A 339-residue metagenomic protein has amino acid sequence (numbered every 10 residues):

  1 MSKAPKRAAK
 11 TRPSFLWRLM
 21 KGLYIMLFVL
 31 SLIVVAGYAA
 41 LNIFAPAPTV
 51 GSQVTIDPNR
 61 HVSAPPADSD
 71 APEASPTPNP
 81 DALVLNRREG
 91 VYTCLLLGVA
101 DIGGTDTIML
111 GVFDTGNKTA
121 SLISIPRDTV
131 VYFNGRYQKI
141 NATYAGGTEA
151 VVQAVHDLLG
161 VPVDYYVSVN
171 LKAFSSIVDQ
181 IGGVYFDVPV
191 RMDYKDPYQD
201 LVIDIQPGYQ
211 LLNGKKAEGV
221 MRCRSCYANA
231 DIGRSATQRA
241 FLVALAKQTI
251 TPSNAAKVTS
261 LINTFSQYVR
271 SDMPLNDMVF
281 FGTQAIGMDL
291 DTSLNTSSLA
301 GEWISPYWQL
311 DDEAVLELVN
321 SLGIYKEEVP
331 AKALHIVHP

Functional and structural regions predicted by a protein language model:
S2-P339: Non-catalytic, solvent-exposed segments at the cell envelope interface
